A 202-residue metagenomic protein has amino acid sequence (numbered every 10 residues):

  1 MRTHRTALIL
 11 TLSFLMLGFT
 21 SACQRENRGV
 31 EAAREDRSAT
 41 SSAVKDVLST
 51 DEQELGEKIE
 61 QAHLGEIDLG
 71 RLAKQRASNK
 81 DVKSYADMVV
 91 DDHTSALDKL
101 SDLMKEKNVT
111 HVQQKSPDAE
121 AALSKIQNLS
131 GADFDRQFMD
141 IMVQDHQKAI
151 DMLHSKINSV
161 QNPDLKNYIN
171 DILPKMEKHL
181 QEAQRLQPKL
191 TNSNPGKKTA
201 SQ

Functional and structural regions predicted by a protein language model:
R2-L10, L17-F19, C23-Q202: His/Met- and acidic-residue-enriched segments that coordinate or traffic transition-metal cofactors and support
